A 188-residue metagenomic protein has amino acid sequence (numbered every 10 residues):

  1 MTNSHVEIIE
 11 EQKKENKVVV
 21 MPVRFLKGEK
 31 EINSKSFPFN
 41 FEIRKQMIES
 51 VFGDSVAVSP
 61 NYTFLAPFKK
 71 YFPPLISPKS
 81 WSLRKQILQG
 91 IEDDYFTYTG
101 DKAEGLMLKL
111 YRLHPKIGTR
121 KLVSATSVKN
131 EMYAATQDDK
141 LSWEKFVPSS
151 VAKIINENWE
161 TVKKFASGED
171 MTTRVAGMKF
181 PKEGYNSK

Functional and structural regions predicted by a protein language model:
M1-K188: Nucleotidyltransferase catalytic core that binds NTPs
